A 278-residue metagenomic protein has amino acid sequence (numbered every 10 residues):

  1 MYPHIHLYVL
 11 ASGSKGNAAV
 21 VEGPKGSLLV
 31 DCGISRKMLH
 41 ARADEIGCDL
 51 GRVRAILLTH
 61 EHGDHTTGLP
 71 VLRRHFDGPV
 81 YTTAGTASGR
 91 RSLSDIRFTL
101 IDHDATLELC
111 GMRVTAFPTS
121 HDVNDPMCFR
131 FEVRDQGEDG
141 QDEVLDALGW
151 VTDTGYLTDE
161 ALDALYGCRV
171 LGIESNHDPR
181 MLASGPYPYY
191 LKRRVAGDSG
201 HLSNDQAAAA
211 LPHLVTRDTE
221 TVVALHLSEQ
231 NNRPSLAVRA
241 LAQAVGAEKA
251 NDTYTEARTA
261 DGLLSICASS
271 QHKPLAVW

Functional and structural regions predicted by a protein language model:
M1-I46, M127-D153, V170: Conserved beta-strand hairpin/beta-sheet module of binuclear metal-dependent hydrolase folds, prominently
Y8-A18, T59-L69, A87-G89, D104 (+1 more regions): Structured catalytic core of nucleotide-sugar glycosyltransferases
G26, F76-P79, T216-E220: A short helix->loop->beta-strand "cap" motif at the edges of active sites that frequently abuts
L29-G33, V53-E61, Y81-A84, G149-T152 (+3 more regions): Active-site neighborhood of phospho(di)ester-bond hydrolases with catalytic His/Asp-centered motifs
S35-T82: Active-site metal-binding motif and surrounding structural segment of the metallo-beta-lactamase
H62-T66, A87-G89, V123-N124, Y156-D159 (+2 more regions): Active-site environment of divalent metal-dependent phosphoester hydrolases
T82-L145: Metallo-beta-lactamase
D159-A268: Cap/insert and terminal regions of metallo-dependent hydrolase folds
